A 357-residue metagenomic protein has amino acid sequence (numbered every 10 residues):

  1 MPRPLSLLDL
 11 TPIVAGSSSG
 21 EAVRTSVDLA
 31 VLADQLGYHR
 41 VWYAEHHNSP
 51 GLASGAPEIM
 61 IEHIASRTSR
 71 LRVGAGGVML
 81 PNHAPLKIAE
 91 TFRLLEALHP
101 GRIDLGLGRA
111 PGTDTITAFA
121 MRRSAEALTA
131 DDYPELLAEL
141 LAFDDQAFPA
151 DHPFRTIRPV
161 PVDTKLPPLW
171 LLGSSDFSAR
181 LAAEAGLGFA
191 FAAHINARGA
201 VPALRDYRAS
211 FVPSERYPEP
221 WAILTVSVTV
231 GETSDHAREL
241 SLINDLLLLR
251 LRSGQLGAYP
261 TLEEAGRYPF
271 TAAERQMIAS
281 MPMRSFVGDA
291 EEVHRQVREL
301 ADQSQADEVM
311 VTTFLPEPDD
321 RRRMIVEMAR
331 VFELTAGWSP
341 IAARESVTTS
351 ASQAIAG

Functional and structural regions predicted by a protein language model:
M1-L71: N-terminal beta1-alpha1-beta2 module of alpha/beta enzyme domains
P2-S19, P81-A147, F189: Flexible, glycine-rich active-site loops centered on histidine and acidic residues that chelate a metal or position
L5, A33, G37, E45 (+6 more regions): Conserved, mostly hydrophobic/aromatic
L5-D9, V41-Y43, V73-A75, I103-L107 (+4 more regions): Hydrophobic faces of well-ordered beta-strands that scaffold small-molecule active sites in alpha/beta enzyme cores
D9-R24, V78-L86, D163-G173, M281-A290: Active-site mouth loops of central-metabolism enzymes
G20-L32, S174-R180, A290-E299: Short, acidic/polar
E126-R158, G199-A306, E333-A356: An alpha-helical appendage that flanks or caps ligand/catalytic pockets
S175-R198, A203-L204: A conserved active-site cap/scaffold subdomain adjacent to cofactor or substrate pockets
